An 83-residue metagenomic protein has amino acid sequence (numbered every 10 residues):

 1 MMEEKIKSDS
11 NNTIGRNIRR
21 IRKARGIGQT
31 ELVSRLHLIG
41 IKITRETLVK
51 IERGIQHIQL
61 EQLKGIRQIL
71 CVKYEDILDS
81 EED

Functional and structural regions predicted by a protein language model:
M1-R25: A short, Lys/Arg-rich alpha-helix, primarily the initiator
E3-D9, E31, Q68, E75-D83: Short, charged recognition helix plus adjacent turn of helix-turn-helix-like nucleic-acid-binding domains
I18, Q29, R45, L60-L63: Helix-turn-helix DNA-binding elements, focusing on the entry/boundary residues of the two helices that contact DNA
G26-K50: Short alpha-helical DNA-recognition segment
L36, E52, Q62, E81: DNA major-groove recognition helix of helix-turn-helix
I55, Q59-D76: DNA major-groove recognition helix of helix-turn-helix/homeodomain DNA-binding modules
